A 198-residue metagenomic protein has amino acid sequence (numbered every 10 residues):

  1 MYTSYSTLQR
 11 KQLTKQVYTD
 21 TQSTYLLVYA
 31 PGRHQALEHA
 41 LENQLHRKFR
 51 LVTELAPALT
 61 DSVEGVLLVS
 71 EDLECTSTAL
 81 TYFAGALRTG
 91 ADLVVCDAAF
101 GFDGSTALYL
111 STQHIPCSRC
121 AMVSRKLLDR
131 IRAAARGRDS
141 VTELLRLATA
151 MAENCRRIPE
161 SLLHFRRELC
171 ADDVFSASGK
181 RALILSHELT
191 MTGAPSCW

Functional and structural regions predicted by a protein language model:
M1-H46, E153-C155, P159-S196: Non-catalytic membrane-proximal stalk/linker segments that position and tether the catalytic domains
L55-G65: Active-site nucleotide-sugar/metal-binding loop of Leloir-type enzymes
V63, T89-L93, A152-E153: Short, high-confidence coil segments that cap the C-terminus of an alpha-helix and link into the following beta-strand
V63-E74: Short beta-strand-to-loop acidic/aromatic patch adjacent to the donor-nucleotide binding site
T78-A107: Conserved donor NDP-sugar-binding/catalytic core segment of glycosyltransferases
F100, K126-R130, L162: Short, well-ordered alpha-helical scaffold segment located in the soluble/lumenal catalytic or ligand-binding core
S105-M122: A recurrent flexible, glycine/aromatic-enriched loop bordering the glycosyltransferase active site that acts as
L127, G137-P159, R167: A short, conserved alpha-helix in the catalytic core of glycosyltransferases
